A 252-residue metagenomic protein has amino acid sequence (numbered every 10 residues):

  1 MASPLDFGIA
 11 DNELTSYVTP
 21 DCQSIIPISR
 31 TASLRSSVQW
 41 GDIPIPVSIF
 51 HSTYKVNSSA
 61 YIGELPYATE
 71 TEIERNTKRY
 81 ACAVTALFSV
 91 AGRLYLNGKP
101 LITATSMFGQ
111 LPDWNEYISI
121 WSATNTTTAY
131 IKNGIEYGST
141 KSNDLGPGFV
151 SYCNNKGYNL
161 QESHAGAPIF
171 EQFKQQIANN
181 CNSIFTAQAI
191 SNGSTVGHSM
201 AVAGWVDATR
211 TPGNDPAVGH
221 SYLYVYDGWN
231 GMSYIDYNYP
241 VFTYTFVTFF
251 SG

Functional and structural regions predicted by a protein language model:
M1-G138: Active-site-adjacent structural segments surrounding the nucleophilic cysteine of cysteine proteases and isopeptidases
A2-F7, I169-E171, A178-N179, T186-G252: Active-site signature of cysteine proteases
L5, V38, A60, Y95 (+9 more regions): Generic detector of intrinsically disordered, low-complexity, polar/charged segments
P27, P44, N159-Q161, Y224: Ser/Thr- (and often Asn-) enriched beta-sheet segments in non-cytosolic proteins
F88-S89, S122-A208: Predominantly the structural core of cysteine protease catalytic domains
